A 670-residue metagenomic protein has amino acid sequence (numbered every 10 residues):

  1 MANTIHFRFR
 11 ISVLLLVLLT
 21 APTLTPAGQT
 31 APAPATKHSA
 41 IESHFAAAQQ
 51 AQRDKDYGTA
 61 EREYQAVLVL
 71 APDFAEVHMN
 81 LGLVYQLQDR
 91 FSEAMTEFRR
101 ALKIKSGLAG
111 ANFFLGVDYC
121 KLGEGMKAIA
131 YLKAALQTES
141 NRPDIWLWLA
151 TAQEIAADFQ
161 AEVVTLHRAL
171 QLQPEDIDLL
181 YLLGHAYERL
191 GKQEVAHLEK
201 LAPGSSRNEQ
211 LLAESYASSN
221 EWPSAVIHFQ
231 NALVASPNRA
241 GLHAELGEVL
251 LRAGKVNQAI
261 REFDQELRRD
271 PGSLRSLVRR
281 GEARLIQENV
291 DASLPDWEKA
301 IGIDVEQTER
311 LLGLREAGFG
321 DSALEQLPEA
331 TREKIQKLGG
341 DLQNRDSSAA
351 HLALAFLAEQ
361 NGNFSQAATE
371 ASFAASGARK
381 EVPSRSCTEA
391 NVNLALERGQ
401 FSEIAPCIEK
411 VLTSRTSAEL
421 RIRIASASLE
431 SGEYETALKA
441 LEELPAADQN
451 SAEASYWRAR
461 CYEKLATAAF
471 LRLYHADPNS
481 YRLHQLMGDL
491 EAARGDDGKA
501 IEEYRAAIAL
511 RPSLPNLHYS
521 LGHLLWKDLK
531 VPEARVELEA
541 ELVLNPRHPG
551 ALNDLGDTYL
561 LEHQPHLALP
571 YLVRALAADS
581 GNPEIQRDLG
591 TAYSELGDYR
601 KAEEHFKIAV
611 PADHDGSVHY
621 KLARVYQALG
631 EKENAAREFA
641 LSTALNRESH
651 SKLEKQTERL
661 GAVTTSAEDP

Functional and structural regions predicted by a protein language model:
P32, R189, Q193, H197-R207 (+6 more regions): Terminal, low-structured helical/coil segments at or just beyond the last alpha-helical repeat
S39-L70, L87, N208-N220, A350-Q360 (+3 more regions): Alpha-helical segment of the N-proximal tetratricopeptide repeat
I41, A75-E76, A109-G110, P143-D144 (+15 more regions): Helix-start (N-cap) detector for alpha-helical repeat units in TPR-like alpha-solenoids, especially tetratricopeptide
D54-A66, L87-R100, K121-A134, I155-R168 (+14 more regions): Structural signature of tandem alpha-helical TPR/SEL1-like repeats, specifically the intra-repeat loop/turn
L70, I104, T138, L172 (+14 more regions): Structural marker of alpha-solenoid helical repeat scaffolds
N80, F114, W148, L182 (+14 more regions): Canonical tetratricopeptide repeat
L170-Q171, Y181-R189, K200-P203, L285 (+4 more regions): TPR/TPR-like (Sel1-like) alpha-helical repeat modules
